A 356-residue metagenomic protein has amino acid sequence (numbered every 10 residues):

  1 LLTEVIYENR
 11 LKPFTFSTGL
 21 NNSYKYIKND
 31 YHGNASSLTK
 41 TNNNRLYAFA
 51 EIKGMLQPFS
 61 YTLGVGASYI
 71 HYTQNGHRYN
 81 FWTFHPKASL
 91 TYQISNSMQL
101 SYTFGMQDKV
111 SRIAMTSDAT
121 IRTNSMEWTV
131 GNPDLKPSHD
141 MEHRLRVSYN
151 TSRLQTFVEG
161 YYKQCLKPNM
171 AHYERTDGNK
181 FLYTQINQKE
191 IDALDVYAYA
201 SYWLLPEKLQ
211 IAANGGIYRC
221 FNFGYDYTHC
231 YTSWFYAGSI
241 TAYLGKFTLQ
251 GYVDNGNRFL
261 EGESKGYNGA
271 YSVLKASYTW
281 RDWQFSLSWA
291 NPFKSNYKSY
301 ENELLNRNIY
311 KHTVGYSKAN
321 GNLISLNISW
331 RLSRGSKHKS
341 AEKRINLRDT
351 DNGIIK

Functional and structural regions predicted by a protein language model:
L1, S36-N44, G76-T83, T123 (+5 more regions): Replace "Gram-negative outer membrane beta-barrel proteins" with "bacterial and organellar outer membrane beta-barrel
L1-E4, T41, N132, K136 (+4 more regions): Outer membrane beta-barrel strand-and-loop segments of large Gram-negative receptors, especially TonB-dependent
L1-H77, Q93, F157-E159, D192-G216: Face-selective signature of the C-terminal outer-membrane beta-barrel domain
E8-F14, M55-F59, Q93-S97, D140 (+5 more regions): Outer-membrane beta-barrel channels and translocator barrels
F14-L20, Y61-V65, P86, L100-Y102 (+8 more regions): Transmembrane beta-strands of outer-membrane beta-barrel proteins
N22-K28, L56-P58, A67-T73, F104-V110 (+10 more regions): Transmembrane beta-strands of outer-membrane beta-barrel pores
H71, R78, N96-M141, Y162-G178 (+1 more regions): Surface-exposed extracellular loop regions of Gram-negative outer-membrane beta-barrel proteins, predominantly
W280-K356: C-terminal beta-signal and adjacent terminal beta-strands/loops of Gram-negative outer-membrane beta-barrel proteins
